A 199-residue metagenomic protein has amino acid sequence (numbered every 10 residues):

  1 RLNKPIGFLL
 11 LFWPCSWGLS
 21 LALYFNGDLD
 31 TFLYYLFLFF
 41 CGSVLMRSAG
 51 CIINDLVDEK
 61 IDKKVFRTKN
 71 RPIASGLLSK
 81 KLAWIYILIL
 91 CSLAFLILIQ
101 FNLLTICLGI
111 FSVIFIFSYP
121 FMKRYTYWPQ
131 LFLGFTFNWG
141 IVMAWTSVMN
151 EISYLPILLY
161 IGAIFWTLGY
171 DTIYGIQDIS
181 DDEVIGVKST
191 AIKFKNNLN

Functional and structural regions predicted by a protein language model:
L2-L9, R124-Y125: Alpha-helical transmembrane segments of integral membrane proteins, especially early/N-terminal helices
L2-P5, L77-L78, L82, S147-N199: C-terminal membrane-associated helical module and adjoining short loops/tails
P5, I53, V57-D62, D181: Proline-centered turn/helix-capping motifs that create local helix->coil transitions or kinks
L9-L21, P72, L133-S147, K193-N196: Small-residue-rich segments of transmembrane alpha-helices in multi-pass membrane proteins, especially helix faces
F12, L38-S43, E59-G109, V184-N199: Multi-pass membrane catalytic core of lipid/isoprenoid biosynthesis enzymes
C15-S16, S20-V57, R67, C91-L96 (+2 more regions): Membrane-embedded alpha-helical segments that form the functional core of polytopic membrane enzymes, especially those
D58, P129, D178: Residue-level signature of catalytic and energy-coupling elements of molecular machines, predominantly ATP/GTP-dependent
R71-L158: Intramembrane alpha-helical segments
